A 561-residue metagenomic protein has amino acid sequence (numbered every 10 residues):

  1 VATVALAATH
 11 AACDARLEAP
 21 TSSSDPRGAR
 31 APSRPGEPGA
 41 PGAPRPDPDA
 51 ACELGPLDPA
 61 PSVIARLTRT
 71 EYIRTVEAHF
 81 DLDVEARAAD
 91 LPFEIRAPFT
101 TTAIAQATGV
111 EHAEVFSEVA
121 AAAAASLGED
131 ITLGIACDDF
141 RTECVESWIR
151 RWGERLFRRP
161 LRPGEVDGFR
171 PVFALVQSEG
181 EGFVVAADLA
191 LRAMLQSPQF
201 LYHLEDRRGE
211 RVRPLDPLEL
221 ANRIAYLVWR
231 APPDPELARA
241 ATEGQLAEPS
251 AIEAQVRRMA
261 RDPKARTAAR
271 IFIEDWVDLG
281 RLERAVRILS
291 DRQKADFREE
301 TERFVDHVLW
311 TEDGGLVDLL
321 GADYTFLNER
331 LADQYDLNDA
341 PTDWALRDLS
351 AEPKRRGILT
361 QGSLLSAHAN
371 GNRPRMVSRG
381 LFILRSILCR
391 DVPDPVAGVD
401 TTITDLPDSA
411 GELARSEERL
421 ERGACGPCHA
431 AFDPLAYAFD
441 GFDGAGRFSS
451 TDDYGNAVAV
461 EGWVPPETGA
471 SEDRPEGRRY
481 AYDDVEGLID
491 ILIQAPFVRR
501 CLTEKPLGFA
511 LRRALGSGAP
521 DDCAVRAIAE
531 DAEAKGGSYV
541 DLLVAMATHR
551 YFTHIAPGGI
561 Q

Functional and structural regions predicted by a protein language model:
V1-A2: Bacterial N-terminal signal peptides that target proteins for export
L6-C52: Ser/Thr-rich, Pro/Gly/Ala-heavy low-complexity intrinsically disordered linkers and tails of secreted extracellular
T21, A60-P61, C144: Extracellular/mature segments of secreted proteins
A29, S33-G36, P41-A43, P56-V63 (+1 more regions): Electrostatic cytochrome c docking/interface patches
A51, E77-G508, G518-G537, L543-Q561: Active-site substrate-binding loop specific to GH73 endo-beta-N-acetylglucosaminidase modules in bacterial autolysins
P59-A88: Mature N-terminal segment immediately following signal peptide/propeptide cleavage in secreted/periplasmic
R512: Flexible loop/cap residues within protein kinase catalytic domains
